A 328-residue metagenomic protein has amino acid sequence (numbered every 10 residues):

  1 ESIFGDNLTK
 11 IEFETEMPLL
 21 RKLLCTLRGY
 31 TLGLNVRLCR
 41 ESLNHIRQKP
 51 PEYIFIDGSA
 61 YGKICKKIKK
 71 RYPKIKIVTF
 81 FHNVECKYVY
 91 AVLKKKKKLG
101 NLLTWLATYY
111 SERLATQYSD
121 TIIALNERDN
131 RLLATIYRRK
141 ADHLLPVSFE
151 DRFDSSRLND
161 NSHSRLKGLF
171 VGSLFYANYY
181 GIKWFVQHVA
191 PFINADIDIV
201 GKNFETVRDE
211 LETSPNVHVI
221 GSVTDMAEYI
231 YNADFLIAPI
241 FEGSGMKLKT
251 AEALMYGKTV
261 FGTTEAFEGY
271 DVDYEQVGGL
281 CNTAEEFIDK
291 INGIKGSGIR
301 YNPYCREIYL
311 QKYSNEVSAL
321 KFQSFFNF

Functional and structural regions predicted by a protein language model:
T15-Y30, V78-Y110: Acceptor-binding helix/loop patch of EC 2.4 sugar-transfer enzymes, predominantly nucleotide-sugar-dependent
L43-K63, I75-V78: Short N-terminal targeting/anchoring amphipathic segment
R113-S156: Donor nucleotide-sugar binding/catalytic pocket of nucleotide-sugar-dependent glycosyltransferases
D120, Y231-G245, Y256-K258: Acidic donor-binding loop of glycosyltransferase active sites
L144-P215, V219, V223-M226: Conserved catalytic-core segment of nucleotide-activated headgroup transferases in glycan assembly
K249-M255, T259-T263: Short hydrophobic beta-strand element within catalytic cores of glycosyltransferases and related nucleotide-activated
E275-E285, I291-I299: Conserved acidic donor-binding segment of nucleotide-sugar-dependent glycosyltransferases
G298-N327: A charged, aromatic-enriched C-terminal amphipathic alpha-helix characteristic of glycosyltransferases across folds
